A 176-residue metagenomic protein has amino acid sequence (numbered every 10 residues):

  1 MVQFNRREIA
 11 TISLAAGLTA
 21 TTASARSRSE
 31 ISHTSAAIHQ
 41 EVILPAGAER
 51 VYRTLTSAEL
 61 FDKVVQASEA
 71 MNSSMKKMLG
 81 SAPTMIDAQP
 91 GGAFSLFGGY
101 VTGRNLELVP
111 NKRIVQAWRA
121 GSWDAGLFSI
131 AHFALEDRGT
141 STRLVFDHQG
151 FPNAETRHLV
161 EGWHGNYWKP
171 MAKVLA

Functional and structural regions predicted by a protein language model:
M1-A16: N-terminal secretory signal peptides and thylakoid transit peptides that target proteins across membranes
I12-S81: Hydrophobic ligand-binding cavity/cleft-lining segments
A37-H39, G98-T102, G126-A131: Short, surface-exposed coil-to-beta transition loops
P45-E49, L106-K112, A134-R143: A short, structured loop/turn motif at beta-sheet edges
V51-Y52, F61, F94, N105 (+4 more regions): Hydrophobic pocket/interface hotspot
S74-A120: Glycine-rich portal/gate segments that line the openings of hydrophobic small-molecule binding cavities
R119-G165: Beta-strand/loop substructures that line and gate deep hydrophobic ligand-binding cavities in soluble
